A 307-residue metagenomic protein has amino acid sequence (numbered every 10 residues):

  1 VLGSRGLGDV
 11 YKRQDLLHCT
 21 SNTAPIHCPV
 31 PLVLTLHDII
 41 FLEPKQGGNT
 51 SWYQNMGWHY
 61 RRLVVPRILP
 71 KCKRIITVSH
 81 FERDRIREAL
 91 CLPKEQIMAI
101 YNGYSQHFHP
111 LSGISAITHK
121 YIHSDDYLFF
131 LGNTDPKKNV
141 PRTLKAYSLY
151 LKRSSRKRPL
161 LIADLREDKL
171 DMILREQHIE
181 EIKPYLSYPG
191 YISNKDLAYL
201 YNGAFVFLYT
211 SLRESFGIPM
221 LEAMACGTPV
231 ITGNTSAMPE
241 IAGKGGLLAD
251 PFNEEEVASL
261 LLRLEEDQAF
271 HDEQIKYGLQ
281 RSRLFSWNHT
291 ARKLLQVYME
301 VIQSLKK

Functional and structural regions predicted by a protein language model:
R5-K307: Carbohydrate transferase catalytic cores enriched for Leloir-type hexosyltransferases
